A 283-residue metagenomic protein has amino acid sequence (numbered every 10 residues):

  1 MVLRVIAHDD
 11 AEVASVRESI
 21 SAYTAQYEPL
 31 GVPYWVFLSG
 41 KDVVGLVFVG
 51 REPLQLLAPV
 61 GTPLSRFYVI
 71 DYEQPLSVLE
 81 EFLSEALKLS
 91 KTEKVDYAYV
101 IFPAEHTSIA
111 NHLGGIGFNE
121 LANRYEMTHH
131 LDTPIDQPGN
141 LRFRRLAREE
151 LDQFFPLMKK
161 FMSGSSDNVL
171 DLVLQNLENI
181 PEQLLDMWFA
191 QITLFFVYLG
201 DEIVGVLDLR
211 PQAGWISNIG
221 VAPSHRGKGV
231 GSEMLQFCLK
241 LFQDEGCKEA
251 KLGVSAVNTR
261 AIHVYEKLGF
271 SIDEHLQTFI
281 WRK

Functional and structural regions predicted by a protein language model:
M1-S15, R142-P156, M162-S163: A short beta-loop-alpha structural element at the N-terminal edge of CoA-dependent acyl/N-acetyltransferase catalytic
A25-F82, V204-G214: Conserved donor-binding loop and adjoining core beta-sheet/short helix segment in diverse acyl/aminoacyl transferases
V49-L56, D171-L172, N179-G214, I219: A conserved beta-strand-loop-helix scaffold within acyl/acetyltransferase catalytic domains
V69-Q74, P103, A222, R226 (+1 more regions): Residue-level recognition of the GNAT/N-acetyltransferase active site
Y72-L141, F279: Acyl-donor-binding surface of acyltransferase catalytic domains
P75-K88, V221, G227-K240, H263-K267: Conserved acetyl-CoA-binding loop-helix of GNAT-fold acetyltransferases
A98-I101, I216, A250-V254: Conserved hydrophobic beta-strand within the GNAT/NAT acetyltransferase core sheet that lines the active-site cleft
A104-A122, S232, V257-E274: Conserved active-site alpha-helix within GNAT-family acetyltransferase domains
